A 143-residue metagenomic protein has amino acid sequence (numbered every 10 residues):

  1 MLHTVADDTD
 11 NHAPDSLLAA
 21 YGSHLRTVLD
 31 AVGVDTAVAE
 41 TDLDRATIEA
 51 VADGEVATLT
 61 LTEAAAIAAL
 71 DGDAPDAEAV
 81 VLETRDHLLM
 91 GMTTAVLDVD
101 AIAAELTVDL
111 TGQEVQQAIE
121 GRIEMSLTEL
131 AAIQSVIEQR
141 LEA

Functional and structural regions predicted by a protein language model:
L2-S23, A65-E83, R140: Short, Lys/Arg-enriched anionic-surface-contact patches
D15-A31, R85-T93: Short, amphipathic alpha-helical "recognition" segments used to contact nucleic acids or chromatin
A20-H24, A66, H87, A101 (+1 more regions): Pre-recognition alpha-helix immediately N-terminal to the DNA-recognition helix within helix-turn-helix or winged-helix
V34-T41, A101-L106: Short alpha-helical "recognition helix" segments of helix-turn-helix
T41-A57, T111-E124: Recognition helix of helix-turn-helix/homeodomain-like DNA-binding domains that insert into the DNA major groove
V56-D76, E129-A143: DNA major-groove recognition helix of helix-turn-helix/homeodomain DNA-binding modules
G72-E114: Short, solvent-exposed interaction modules
L106, Q113-E138: Amphipathic alpha-helical binding modules
